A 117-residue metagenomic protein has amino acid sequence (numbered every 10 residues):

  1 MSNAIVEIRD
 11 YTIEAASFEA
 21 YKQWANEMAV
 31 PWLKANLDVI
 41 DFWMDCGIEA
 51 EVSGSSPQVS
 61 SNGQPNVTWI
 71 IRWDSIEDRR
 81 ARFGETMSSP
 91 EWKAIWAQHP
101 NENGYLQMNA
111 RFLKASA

Functional and structural regions predicted by a protein language model:
M1-N3, L37-N66, E91-A117: Glycine-rich beta-strand-turn "strand-cap" elements at beta-sheet edges
N3, D10-E14, Q23: Short, surface-exposed binding/anchoring microloops in extracellular/periplasmic proteins
I5-R9, N66-I71: Short, structured motif recognition centered on aromatic/hydrophobic residues
V6, I76-R79, M108: Short alpha-helical segments used as structural interaction elements across diverse proteins
A15-S17, R72-D78: Helix N-cap motif at beta-to-alpha junctions
S17-D45, T86-M87, E91-W96: Short amphipathic alpha-helical segments
A81-G84: Short, solvent-exposed loop/turn and secondary-structure capping segments
